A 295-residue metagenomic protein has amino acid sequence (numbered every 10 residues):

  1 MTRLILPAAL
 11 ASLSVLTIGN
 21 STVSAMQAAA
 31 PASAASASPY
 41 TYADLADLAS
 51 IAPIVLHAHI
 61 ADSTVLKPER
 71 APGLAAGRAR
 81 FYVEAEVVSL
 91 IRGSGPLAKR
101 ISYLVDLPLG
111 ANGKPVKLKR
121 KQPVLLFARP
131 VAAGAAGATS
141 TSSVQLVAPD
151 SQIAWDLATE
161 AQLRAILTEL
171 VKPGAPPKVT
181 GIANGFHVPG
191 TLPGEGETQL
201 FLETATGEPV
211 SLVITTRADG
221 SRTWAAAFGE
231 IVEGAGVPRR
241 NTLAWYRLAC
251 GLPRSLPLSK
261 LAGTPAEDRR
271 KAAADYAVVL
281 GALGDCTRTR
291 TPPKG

Functional and structural regions predicted by a protein language model:
M1-L4: Positively charged n-region of N-terminal signal peptides that target proteins for export
P7-I18: Bacterial N-terminal signal peptides
T22-G295: Transition segments tied to proteolytic processing and entry into folded domains
